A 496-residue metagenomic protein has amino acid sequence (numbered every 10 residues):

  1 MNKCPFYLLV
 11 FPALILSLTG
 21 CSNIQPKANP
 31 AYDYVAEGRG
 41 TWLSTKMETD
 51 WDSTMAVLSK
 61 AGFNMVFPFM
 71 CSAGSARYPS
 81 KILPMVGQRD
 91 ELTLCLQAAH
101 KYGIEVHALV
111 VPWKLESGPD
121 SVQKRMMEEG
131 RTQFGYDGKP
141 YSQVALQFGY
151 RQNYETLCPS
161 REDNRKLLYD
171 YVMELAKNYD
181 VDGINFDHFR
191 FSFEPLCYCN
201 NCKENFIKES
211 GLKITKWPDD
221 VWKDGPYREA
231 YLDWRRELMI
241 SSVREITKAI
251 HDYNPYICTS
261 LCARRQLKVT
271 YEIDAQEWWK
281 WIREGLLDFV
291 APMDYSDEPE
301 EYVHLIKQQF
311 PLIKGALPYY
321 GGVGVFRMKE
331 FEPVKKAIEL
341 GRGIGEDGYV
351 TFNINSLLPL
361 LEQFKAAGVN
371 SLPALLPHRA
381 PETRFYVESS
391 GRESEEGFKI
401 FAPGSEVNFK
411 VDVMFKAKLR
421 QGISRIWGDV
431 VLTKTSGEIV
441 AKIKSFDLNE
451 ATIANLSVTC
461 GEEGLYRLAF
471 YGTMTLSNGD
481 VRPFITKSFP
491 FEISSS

Functional and structural regions predicted by a protein language model:
Y32-G38, H107-Y179: Active-site-adjacent "subsite" loops/lids of carbohydrate-active enzymes
R39-M47, P79-R89, R151-K166, Y227-M239 (+2 more regions): The substrate-binding groove and active-site-proximal loops of carbohydrate-active enzymes, especially glycoside
W51-S75, N178-Y179, L287-F289: Catalytic domains of carbohydrate-active enzymes, especially glycoside hydrolases
S72-V111, W234-Y253: Aromatic-lined substrate-binding rim segments of carbohydrate-active enzymes
P79-V86, K114-Y150, H188-W222: Aromatic- and acidic-residue-enriched segments that line the glycan-binding/catalytic groove of carbohydrate-active
E209-E330: Glycoside hydrolase catalytic-domain groove-lining segments
L286-Y302, Q309, L317-Y386: Substrate-binding cleft of secreted/luminal carbohydrate-active enzymes
V369-E406, M414, S496: Short, compositionally biased P/S/T/A/G/V-rich stretches that sit at domain boundaries
